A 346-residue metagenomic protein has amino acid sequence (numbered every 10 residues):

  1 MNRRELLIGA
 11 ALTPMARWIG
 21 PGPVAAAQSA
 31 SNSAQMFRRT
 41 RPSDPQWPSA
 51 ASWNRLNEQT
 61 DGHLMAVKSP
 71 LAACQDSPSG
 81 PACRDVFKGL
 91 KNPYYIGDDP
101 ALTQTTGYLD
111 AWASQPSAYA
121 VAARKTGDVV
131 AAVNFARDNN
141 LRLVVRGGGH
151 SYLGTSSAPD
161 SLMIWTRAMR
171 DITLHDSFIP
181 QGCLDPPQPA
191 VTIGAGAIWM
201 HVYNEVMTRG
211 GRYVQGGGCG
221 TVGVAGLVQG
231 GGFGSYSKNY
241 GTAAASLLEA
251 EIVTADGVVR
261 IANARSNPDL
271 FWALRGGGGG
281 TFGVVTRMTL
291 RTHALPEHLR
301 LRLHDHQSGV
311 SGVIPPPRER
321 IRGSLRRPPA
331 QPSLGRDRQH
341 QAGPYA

Functional and structural regions predicted by a protein language model:
M1, W18-N57: C-terminal segment of N-terminal export signals and the immediately downstream linker at the start of the mature
M1-P14: N-terminal secretory signal peptides and thylakoid transit peptides that target proteins across membranes
A10, K68, A123-R124, V145-G149 (+7 more regions): Glycine-rich, histidine-containing beta strand-loop boundary motifs that form or position
P42-Q46, I198, R212, G241 (+1 more regions): C-terminal cap/substrate-recognition region of VAO/PCMH-type FAD-linked oxidoreductases
Q59-D110: Conserved oxyanion/phosphate-binding beta-strand-loop segments in alpha/beta enzyme cores
D76-P81, V121-M169: Glycine-rich N-terminal segment of FAD-binding domains in flavoprotein oxidoreductases, spanning the beta-loop-helix
L109-N139, A168-G217, F233, S237-N263 (+1 more regions): N-terminal glycine-rich flavin-associated loop
L153-C183, V222, G226-G230: Surface-exposed loop and adjacent secondary-structure segments within mature catalytic domains
